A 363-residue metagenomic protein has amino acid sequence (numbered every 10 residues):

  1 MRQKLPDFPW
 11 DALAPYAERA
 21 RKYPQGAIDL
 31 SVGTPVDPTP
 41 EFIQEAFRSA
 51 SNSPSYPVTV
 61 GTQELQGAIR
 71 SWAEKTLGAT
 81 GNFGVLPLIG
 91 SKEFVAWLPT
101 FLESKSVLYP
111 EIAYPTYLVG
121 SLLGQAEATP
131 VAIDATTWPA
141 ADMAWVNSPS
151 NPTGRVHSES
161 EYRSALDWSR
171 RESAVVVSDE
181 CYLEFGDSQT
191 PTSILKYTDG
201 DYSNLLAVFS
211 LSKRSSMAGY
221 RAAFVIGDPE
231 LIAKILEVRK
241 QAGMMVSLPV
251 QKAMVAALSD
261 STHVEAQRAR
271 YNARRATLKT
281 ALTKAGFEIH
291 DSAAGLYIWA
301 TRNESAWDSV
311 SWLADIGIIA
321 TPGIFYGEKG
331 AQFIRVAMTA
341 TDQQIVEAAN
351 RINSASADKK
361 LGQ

Functional and structural regions predicted by a protein language model:
R2-G90, L258, K359-Q363: N-terminal small-domain helix-loop-helix segment of the aminotransferase-like
Y23, G124, R171-E172, D201 (+2 more regions): Helix C-cap/helix->beta junction micro-motif
S53-W168, L183-G200, I345: Conserved core of the PLP fold type I
A79, D201, D315-T321, Y326-Q363: PLP-dependent enzyme catalytic core of the Aspartate aminotransferase-like
Y109, P130, S178, A320-P322: Hydrophobic residues in well-ordered beta-strands that form the structural core
D199, S203-N272, A355-S356, K360: Conserved core segment of the aminotransferase class I/II
Q251, V255, Y271-K279, I289-T301 (+1 more regions): Conserved glycine-rich beta-strand-loop-beta hairpin in the small C-terminal domain of fold type I
